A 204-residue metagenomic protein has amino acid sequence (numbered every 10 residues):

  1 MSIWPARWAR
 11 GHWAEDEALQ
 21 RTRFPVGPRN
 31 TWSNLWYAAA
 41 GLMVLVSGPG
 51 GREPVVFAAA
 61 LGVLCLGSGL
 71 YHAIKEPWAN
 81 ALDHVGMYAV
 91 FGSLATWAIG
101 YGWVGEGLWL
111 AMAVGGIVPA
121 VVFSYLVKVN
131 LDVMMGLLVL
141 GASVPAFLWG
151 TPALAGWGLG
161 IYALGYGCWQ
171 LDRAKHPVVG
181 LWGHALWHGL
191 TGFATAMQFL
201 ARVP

Functional and structural regions predicted by a protein language model:
M1-P204: Multi-pass alpha-helical transmembrane bundles in non-GPCR membrane proteins that perform intramembrane catalysis
